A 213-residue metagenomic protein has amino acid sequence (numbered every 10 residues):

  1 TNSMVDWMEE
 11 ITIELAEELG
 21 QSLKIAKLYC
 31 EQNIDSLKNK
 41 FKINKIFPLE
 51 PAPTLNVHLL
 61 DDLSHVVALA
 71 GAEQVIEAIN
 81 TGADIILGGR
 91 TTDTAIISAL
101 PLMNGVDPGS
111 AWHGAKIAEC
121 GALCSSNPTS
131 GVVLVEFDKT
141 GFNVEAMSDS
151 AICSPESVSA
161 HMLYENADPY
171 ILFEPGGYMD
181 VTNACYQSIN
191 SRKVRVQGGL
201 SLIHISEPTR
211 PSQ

Functional and structural regions predicted by a protein language model:
T1-D6, R90-I96: Gly/Ser/Thr-rich loops at beta-strand to alpha-helix junctions that form or flank small-molecule/cofactor-binding
T1-L49: Glycine-rich nucleotide/cofactor/substrate-binding loop typically near the N-terminus or early in the first domain
S3, W7, A70-Q74, T81 (+3 more regions): Conserved active-site and cofactor/substrate-binding residues in soluble primary-metabolism enzymes
I13-S22, I46, E77-D84, T92 (+5 more regions): Generic secondary-structure signature for well-ordered alpha-helical cores
E14-N33, I97-S148, I152: Catalytic or ion-translocation cores adjacent to nucleophile or general acid/base/metal-coordination motifs in diverse
Q32-G88: An acidic, phosphate/nucleotide-engaging active-site surface
A118, C124-L202: A conserved active-site cap/scaffold subdomain adjacent to cofactor or substrate pockets
I203-Q213: Residue-level detector of conserved catalytic or cofactor/ligand-binding positions in enzyme active sites
